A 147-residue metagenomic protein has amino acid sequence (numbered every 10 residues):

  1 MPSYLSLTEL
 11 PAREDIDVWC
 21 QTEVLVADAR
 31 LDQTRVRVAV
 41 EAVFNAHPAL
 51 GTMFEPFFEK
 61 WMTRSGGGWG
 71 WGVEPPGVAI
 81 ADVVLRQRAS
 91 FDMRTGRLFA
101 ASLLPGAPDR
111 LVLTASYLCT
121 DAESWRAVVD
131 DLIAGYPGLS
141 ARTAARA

Functional and structural regions predicted by a protein language model:
M1-L31: N-terminal beta-alpha "docking/capping" segments at the starts of catalytic domains in thioester/acy l-group-handling
M1-S3, L132-A147: Non-catalytic, low-complexity flexible loops and terminal extensions
E9, N45, P137-A141: A generic secondary-structure boundary signal that marks alpha-helix termini
A12, R37-L113, T120-E123: Acyl-thioester-dependent condensation/acyltransferase catalytic cores
T22-V24, Q33, H47, G51: A common structural microfeature
L25-A29, P75-G77, A115: Short beta-strand-to-loop capping motifs
L31-R37: Short, conserved charged micro-motifs
V128: Glycine-rich loop/hinge motif
